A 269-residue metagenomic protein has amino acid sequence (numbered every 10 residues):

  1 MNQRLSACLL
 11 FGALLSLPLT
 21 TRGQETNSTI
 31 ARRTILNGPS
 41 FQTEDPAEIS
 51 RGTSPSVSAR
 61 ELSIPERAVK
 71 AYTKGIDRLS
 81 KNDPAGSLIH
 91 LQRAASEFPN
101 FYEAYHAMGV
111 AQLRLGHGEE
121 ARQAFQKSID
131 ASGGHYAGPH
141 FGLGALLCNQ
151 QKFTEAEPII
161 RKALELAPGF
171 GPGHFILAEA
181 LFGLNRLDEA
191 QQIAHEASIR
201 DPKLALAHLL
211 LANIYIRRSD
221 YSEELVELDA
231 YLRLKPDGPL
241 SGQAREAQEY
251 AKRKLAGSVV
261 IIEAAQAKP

Functional and structural regions predicted by a protein language model:
C8-S16: Bacterial N-terminal signal peptides
N27-G38, E44-A47, G52-P55, A59 (+1 more regions): Terminal, low-structured helical/coil segments at or just beyond the last alpha-helical repeat
T53-K70, S132-H135: TPR-adjacent "capping" and linker segments in tetratricopeptide-repeat scaffold/adaptor proteins
A68, Y102-E103, H135-G138, G171-P172 (+2 more regions): Helix-start (N-cap) detector for alpha-helical repeat units in TPR-like alpha-solenoids, especially tetratricopeptide
S80-R93, R114-K127, N149-K162, G183-E196 (+1 more regions): Structural signature of tandem alpha-helical TPR/SEL1-like repeats, specifically the intra-repeat loop/turn
E97, A131-S132, L166, R200 (+1 more regions): Structural marker of alpha-solenoid helical repeat scaffolds
A107, F141-G142, I176, L210 (+1 more regions): Canonical tetratricopeptide repeat
